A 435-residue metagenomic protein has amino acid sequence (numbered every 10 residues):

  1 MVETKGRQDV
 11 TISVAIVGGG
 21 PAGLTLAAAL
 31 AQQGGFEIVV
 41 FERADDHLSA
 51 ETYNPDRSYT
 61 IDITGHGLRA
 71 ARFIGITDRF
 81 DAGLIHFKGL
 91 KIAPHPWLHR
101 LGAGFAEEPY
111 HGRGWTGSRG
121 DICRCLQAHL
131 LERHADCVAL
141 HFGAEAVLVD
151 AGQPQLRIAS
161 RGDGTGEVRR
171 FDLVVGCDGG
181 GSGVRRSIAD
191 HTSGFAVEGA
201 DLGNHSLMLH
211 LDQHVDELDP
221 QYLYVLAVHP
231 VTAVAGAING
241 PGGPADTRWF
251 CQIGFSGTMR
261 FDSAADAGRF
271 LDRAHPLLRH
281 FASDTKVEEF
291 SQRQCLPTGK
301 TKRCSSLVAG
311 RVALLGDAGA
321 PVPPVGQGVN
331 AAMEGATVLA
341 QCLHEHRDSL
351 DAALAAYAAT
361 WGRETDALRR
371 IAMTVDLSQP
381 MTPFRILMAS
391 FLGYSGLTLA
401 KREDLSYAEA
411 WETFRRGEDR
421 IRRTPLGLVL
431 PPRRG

Functional and structural regions predicted by a protein language model:
E3-V10, S58, D62-M208, D419-T424 (+1 more regions): Conserved N-terminal helical subregion
T4-R7, G326, Q341-G435: C-terminal helical "tail/cap" subdomain of flavin- and related membrane-associated enzymes
R7-A22: Beta1/beta-strand and adjacent pyrophosphate-binding region of the FAD-binding site in flavoprotein oxidoreductases
V14-I16, I38, V312: Conserved hydrophobic helix-helix packing surfaces used for dimerization/oligomerization
G19-Q33, V175-G176, R293-L377: Conserved mid-domain beta->alpha element of the FAD-binding
A22, D46, G181: Conserved Rossmann-like nucleotide-cofactor binding loop
A31-D56: Glycine-rich FAD pyrophosphate-binding loop
A128, A151-C295, G299: Conserved FAD-binding catalytic core of PHBH/FMO-like flavoproteins
